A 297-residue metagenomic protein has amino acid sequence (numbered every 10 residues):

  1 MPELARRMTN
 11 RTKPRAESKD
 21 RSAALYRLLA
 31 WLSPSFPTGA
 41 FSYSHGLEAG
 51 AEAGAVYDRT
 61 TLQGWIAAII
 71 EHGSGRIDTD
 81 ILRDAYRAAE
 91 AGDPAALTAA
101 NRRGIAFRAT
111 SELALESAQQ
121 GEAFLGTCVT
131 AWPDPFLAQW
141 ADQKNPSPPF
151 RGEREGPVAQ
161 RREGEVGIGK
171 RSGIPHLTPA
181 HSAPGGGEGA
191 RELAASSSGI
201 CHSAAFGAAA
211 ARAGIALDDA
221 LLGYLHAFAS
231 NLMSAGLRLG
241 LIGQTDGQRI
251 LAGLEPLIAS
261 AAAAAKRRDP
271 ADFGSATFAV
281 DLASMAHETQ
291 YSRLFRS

Functional and structural regions predicted by a protein language model:
M1, A5-K19, K144-A194: Intrinsic disorder/low-complexity segments
P2, T9, R15-R21, L82-R108 (+2 more regions): Long, compositionally biased
A23-G92: Glycine/small-residue-rich interface belts in oligomeric ring/scaffold proteins and their assembly partners
G50-T60, A131, P135, A213-A220 (+1 more regions): Inter-helical turn/loop segments and adjacent helix faces that build the functional surface of alpha-helical bundle
A68, D219-A227: Alpha-helical transmembrane segments of multi-pass membrane proteins, especially transporters and channels
T79, D84, A91-N145, E192-G214: Internal, conserved structured core segments that host functional sites
A211, Y224-S297: C-terminal auxiliary extensions adjacent to catalytic cores
